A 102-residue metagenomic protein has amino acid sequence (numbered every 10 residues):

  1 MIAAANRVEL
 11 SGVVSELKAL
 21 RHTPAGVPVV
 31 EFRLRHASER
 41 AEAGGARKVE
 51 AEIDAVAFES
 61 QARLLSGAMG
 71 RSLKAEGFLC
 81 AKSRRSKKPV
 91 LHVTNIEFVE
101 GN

Functional and structural regions predicted by a protein language model:
M1-N102: Single-stranded nucleic acid-binding surfaces, predominantly the OB-fold ssDNA-binding core
